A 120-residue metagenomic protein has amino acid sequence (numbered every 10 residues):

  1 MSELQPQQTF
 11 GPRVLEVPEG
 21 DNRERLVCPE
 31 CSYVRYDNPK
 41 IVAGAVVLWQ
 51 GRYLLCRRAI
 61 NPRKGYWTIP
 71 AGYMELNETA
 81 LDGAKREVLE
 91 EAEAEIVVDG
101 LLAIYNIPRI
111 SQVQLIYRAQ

Functional and structural regions predicted by a protein language model:
S2-G44: Acidic, metal-coordinating catalytic segment for phosphate/diphosphate chemistry, firing primarily on the Nudix
R25, V46, L55, I116-R118: Conserved hydrophobic/aromatic beta-strand scaffold that supports enzyme active sites
D37, R63, P108-S111: Short glycine/serine/proline-enriched coil/turn segments at secondary-structure junctions
A43, G51, V113-L115: Change "...and in nucleic-acid phosphodiester-cleaving endonucleases..." to "...and in nucleic-acid processing enzymes
L48-E90: Conserved Nudix-box catalytic region and its N-terminal flanking loop in Nudix hydrolases and closely related
E95-L102: A short coil-to-beta-strand element that immediately follows conserved catalytic motifs
Y105-Q120: Active-site-adjacent beta-strand/loop module that shapes the phosphate/pyrophosphate-binding cleft
